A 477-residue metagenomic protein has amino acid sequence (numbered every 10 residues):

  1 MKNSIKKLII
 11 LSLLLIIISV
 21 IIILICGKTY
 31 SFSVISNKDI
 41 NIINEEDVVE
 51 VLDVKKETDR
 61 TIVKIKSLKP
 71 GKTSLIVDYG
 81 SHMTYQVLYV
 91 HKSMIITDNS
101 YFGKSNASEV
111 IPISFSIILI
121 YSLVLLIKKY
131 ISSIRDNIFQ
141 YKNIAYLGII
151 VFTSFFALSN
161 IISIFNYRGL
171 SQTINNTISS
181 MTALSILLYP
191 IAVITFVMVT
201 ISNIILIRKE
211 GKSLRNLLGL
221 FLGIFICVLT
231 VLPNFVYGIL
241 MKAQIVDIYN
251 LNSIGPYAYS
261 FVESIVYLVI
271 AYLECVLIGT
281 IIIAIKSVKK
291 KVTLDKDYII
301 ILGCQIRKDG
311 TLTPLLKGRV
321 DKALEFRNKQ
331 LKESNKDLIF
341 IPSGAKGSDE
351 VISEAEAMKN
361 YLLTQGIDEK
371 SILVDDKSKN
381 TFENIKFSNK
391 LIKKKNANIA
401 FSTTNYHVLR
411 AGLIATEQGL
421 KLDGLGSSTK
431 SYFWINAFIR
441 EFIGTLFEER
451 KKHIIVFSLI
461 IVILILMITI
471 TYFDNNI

Functional and structural regions predicted by a protein language model:
S4-I22, H91-T293, N396-N398, S402-I477: Extended hydrophobic blocks
I5, S12-Y121: Extracytoplasmic soluble-region selector
S31-I35, Q140, S213, S334 (+2 more regions): Short, solvent-exposed coil/turn linker segments
D53-V54, K64-I65, M83-V87, D321-L324 (+5 more regions): Short, surface-exposed linear patches
T61, I254-F261, K336-F340: Glycine-rich, flexible loop segments associated with nucleotide phosphate handling
I282, S287-A437: A structural signal for short, hydrophobic/glycine-enriched beta-strand patches
